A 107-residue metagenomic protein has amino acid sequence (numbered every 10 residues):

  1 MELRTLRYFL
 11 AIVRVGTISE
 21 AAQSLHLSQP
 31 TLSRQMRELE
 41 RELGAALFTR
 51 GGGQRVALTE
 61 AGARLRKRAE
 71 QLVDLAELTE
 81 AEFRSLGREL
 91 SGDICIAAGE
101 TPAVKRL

Functional and structural regions predicted by a protein language model:
E2-T5, Q29, G62: The N-cap/first-turn positions of alpha helices within or immediately adjacent to helix-turn-helix DNA-binding domains
Y8-I12, L65: Short alpha-helical "packing" element that flanks the helix-turn-helix/winged-helix DNA-binding module
I12-S28: Short helix-boundary/capping micro-motifs
V15, S24, R37-A46: Residue cluster at the C-terminal edge of the helix-turn-helix DNA-binding motif
Q29, A81, G87-L107: N-terminal winged-helix
E40-L58: A short LG(V/I)-centered, amphipathic sequence patch enriched for acidic residue(s) preceding the LG motif
E42-L43, L65-G87: Alpha-helical linker/hinge and terminal dimerization helices associated with HTH transcriptional regulators
